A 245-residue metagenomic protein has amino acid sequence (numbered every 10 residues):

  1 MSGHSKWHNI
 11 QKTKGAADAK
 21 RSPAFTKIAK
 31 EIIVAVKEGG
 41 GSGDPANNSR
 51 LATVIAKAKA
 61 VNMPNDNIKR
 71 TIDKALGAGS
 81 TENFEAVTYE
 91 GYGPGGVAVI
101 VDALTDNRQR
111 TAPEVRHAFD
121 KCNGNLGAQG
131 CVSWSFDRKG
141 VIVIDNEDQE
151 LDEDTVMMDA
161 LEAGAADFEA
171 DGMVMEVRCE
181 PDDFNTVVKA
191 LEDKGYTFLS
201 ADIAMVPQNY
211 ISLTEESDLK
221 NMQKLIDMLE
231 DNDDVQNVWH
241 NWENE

Functional and structural regions predicted by a protein language model:
M1-G127, V132-V141, H240-E243: N-terminal cationic and glycine-rich segments that engage phosphates or anionic surfaces
V141-E245: Positively charged, low-complexity, intrinsically disordered RNA-binding extensions
